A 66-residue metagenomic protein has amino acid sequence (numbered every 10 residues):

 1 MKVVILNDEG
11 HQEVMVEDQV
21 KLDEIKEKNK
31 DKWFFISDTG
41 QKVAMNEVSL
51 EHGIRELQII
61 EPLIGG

Functional and structural regions predicted by a protein language model:
M1-I64: Ubiquitin-like/PB1-type beta-grasp interaction modules and other compact soluble beta-rich domains
